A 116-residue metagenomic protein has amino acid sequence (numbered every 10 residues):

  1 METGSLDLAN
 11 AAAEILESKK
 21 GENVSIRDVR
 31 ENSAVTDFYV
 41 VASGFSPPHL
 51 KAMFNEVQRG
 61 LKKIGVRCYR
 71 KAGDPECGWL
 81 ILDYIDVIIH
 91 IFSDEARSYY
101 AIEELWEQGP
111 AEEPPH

Functional and structural regions predicted by a protein language model:
M1-E31, P48-N55, R59-I64, K71-D74 (+3 more regions): Long, contiguous binding/interaction regions
A34-D37, D83-D86: A short, glycine/Asx- and small/polar-enriched loop/turn that sits immediately N-terminal to a beta-strand
V41-G44: Short hydrophobic/aromatic beta-strand micro-patches that form the beta-sheet surface supporting nucleotide- or nucleic
